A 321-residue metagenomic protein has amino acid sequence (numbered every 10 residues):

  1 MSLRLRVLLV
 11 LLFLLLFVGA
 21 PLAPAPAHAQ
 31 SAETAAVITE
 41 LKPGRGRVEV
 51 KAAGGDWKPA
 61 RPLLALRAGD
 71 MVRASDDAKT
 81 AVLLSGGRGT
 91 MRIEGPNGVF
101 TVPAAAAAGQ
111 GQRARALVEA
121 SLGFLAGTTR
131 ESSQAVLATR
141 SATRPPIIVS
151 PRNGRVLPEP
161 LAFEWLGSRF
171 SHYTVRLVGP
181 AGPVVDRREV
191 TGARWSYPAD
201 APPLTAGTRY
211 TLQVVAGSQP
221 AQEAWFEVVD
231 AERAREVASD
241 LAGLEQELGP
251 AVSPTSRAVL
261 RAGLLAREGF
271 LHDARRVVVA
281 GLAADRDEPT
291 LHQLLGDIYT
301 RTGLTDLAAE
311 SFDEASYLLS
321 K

Functional and structural regions predicted by a protein language model:
A29-L166, A224, E236-L241, L260 (+1 more regions): Flexible, surface-exposed loop/linker segments and immediately adjacent secondary-structure boundaries
V102, E131-A251: Long, contiguous interaction/recruitment modules in multidomain scaffold/adaptor proteins
